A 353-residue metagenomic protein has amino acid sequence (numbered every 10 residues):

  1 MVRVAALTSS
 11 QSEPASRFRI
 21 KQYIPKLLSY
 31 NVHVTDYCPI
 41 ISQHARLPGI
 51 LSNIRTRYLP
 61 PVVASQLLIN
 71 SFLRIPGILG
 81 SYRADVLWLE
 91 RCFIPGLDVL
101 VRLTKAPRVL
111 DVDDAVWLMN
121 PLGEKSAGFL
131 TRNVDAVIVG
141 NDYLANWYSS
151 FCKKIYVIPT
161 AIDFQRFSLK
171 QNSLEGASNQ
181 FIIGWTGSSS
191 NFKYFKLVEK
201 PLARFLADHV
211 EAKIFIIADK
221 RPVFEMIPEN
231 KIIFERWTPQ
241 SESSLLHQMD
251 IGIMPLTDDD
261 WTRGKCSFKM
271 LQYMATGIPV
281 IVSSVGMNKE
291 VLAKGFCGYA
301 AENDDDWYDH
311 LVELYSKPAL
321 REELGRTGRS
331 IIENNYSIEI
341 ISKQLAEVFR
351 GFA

Functional and structural regions predicted by a protein language model:
M1, L118-L122, N146, I162-Q180: Acidic anion/phosphate-binding donor-loop and adjacent secondary structure in glycosyltransferase catalytic cores
S9-E13, R17-K21, S42-H44, V86-K105 (+2 more regions): An aromatic- and histidine-rich active-site surface loop
S12-Y23, F164-R166, G176-Q248: Conserved catalytic-core segment of nucleotide-activated headgroup transferases in glycan assembly
F72-Y82, P95-L103, L110, D114-V137: Membrane-proximal helix-turn-helix segments that form the acceptor-binding/catalytic region of lipid-linked
L87-W88, N133-N141, Y156: A short beta-strand/loop micro-motif in the catalytic core of glycosyltransferases that engages the nucleotide-sugar
K193, P239-L245, D250-A275, I281-E290: Nucleotide-sugar-dependent
K294-D305, E313-A319: Conserved acidic donor-binding segment of nucleotide-sugar-dependent glycosyltransferases
E313, L320-N335, I341-E347: A short, well-ordered alpha-helix in the C-terminal region of glycosyltransferases
